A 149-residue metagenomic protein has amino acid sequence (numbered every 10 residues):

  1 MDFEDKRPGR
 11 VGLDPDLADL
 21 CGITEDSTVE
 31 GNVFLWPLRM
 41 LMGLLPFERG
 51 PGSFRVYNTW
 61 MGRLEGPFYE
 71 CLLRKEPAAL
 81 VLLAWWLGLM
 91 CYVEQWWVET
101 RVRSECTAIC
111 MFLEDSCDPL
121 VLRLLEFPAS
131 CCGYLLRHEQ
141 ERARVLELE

Functional and structural regions predicted by a protein language model:
M1-E149: C-terminal effector modules of eukaryotic transcription factors
